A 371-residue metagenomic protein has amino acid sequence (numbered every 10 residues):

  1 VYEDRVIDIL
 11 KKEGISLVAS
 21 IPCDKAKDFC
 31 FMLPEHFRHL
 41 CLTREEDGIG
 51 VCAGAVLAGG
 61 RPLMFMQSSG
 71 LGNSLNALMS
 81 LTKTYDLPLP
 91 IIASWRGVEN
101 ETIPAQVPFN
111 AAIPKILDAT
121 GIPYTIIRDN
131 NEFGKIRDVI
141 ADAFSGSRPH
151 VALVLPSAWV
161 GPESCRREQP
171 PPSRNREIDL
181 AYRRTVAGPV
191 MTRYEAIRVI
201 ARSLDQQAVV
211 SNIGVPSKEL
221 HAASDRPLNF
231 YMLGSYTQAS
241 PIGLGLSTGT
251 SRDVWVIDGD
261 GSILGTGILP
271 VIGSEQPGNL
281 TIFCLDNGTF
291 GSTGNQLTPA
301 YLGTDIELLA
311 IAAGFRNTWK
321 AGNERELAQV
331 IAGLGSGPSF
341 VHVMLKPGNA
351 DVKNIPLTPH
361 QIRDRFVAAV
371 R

Functional and structural regions predicted by a protein language model:
Y2-E163, N279: N-terminal alpha/beta PP-like core and its mobile active-site loop of ThDP/TPP-dependent enzymes
E3-K11, R176-Y236: Active-site diphosphate/adenylate-binding microenvironment
G14-V18, F37-H39, D205-V209, N229 (+1 more regions): Short active-site oxyanion
A19-P22, L40-C41, M66-Q67, T102 (+9 more regions): Glycine- and other small-residue-rich loops at beta-strand/loop junctions that grip anionic moieties
C23-K25, R96, V154-V160, I213-S217 (+2 more regions): Glycine-rich beta-alpha junction loops
K25-A26, E45-G50, N131-G134, P216-S217 (+3 more regions): Short acidic loop-to-helix transition motifs that present clustered carboxylates
R61, S80-N110, D118, R137-D138 (+2 more regions): Thiamine diphosphate
G72-L75, P149-E195, D225, G335-R371: Glycine/aspartate-rich loop-and-adjacent alpha/beta segment that forms the canonical ThDP
